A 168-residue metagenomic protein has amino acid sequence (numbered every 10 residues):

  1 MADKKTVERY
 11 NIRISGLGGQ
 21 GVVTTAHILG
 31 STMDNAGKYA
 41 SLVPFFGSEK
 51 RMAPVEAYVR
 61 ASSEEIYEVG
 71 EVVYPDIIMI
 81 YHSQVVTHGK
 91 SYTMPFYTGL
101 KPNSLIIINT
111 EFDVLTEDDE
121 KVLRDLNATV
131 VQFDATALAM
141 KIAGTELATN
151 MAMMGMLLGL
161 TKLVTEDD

Functional and structural regions predicted by a protein language model:
M1-D168: Active-site cofactor/cluster-binding pocket
